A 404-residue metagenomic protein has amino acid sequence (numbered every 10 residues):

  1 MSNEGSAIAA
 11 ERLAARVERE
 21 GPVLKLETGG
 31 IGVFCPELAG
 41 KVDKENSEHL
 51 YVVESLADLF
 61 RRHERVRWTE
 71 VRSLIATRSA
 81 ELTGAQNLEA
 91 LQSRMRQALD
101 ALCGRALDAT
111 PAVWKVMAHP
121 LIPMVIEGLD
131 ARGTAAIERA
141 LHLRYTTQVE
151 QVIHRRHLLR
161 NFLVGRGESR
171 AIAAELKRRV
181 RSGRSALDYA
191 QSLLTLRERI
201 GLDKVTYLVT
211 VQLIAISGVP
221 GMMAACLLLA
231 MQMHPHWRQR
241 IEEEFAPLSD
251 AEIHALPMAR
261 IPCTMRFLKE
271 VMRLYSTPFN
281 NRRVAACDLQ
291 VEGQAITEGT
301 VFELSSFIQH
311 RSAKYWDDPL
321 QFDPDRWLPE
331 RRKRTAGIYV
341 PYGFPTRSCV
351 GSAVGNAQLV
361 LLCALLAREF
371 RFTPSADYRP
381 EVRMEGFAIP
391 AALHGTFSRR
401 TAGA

Functional and structural regions predicted by a protein language model:
M1-R62, I338: N-terminal membrane-proximal hinge/A-helix region immediately C-terminal to the signal-anchor transmembrane segment
S2-A15, D250-E292: Conserved cytochrome P450 K-helix E-x-x-R motif and the immediately C-terminal K′/meander segment
R12, P36-E37, S55-M95, T110-V113 (+1 more regions): Cytochrome P450
N46-S47, L304-R331, S352: Conserved cytochrome P450 K-helix/beta-meander segment immediately N-terminal to the heme-binding cysteine loop
N87-M222: Cytochrome P450 heme-thiolate monooxygenase catalytic core
V219-E244, S352-F370: Cytochrome P450 catalytic-core helices
L256, Y315, L328-L362, A367-T373 (+1 more regions): Cytochrome P450 heme-thiolate "Cys pocket" and heme-binding signature region
